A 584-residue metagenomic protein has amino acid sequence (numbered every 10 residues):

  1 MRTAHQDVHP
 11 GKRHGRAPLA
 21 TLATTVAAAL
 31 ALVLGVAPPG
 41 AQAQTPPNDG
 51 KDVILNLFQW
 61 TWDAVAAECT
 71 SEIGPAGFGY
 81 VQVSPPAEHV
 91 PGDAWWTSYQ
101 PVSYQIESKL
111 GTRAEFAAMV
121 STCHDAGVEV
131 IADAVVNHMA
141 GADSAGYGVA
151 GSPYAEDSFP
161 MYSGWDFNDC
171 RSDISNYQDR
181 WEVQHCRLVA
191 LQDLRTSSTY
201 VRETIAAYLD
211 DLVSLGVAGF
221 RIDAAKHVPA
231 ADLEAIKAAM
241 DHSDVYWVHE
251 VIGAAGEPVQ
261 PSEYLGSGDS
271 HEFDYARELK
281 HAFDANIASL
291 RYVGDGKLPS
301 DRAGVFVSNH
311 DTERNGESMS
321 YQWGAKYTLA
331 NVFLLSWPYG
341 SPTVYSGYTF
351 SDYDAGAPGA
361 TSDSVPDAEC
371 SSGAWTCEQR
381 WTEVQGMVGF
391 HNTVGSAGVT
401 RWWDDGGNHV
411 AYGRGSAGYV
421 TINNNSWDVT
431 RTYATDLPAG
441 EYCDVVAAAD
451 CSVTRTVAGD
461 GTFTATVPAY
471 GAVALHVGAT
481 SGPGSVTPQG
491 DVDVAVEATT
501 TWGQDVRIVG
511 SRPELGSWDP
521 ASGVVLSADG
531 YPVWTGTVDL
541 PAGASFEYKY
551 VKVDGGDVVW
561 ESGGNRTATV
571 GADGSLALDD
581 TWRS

Functional and structural regions predicted by a protein language model:
M1-A43: Secretory targeting and sorting signals
Q44-A64, L188-S198: Boundary/entry segment of secreted carbohydrate-active catalytic domains
P46-I54, F58, E68-G74, F78-G79 (+6 more regions): Active-site-proximal helices and loops of the catalytic beta/alpha 8
Y147-V189: Core domains of carbohydrate- and sulfate-ester-processing enzymes
W247, T454-P468, V553-S584: Structured interaction patches on ligand/partner-binding surfaces of diverse proteins
G471-V473, A544-Y548: Exposed beta-strand face motif in extracellular beta-rich ectodomains
G490-A498: A short, amphipathic beta-strand motif
A498-S545, V553-G571: Aromatic-rich carbohydrate-binding modules that target alpha-glucans
